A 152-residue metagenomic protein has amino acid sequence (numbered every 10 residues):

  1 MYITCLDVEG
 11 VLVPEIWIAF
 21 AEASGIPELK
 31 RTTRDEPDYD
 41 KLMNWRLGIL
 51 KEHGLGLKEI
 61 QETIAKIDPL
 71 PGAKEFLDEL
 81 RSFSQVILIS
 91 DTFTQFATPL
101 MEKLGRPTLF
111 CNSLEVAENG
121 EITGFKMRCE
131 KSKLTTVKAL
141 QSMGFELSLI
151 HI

Functional and structural regions predicted by a protein language model:
Y2-E118: Alpha-helical substrate-recognition element adjacent to the catalytic core
Q95-S148: Substrate-recognition "cap/lid" segment bordering the active-site pocket of phosphatases
H151-I152: Conserved small/polar residues in nucleotide/adenosyl-binding loops
